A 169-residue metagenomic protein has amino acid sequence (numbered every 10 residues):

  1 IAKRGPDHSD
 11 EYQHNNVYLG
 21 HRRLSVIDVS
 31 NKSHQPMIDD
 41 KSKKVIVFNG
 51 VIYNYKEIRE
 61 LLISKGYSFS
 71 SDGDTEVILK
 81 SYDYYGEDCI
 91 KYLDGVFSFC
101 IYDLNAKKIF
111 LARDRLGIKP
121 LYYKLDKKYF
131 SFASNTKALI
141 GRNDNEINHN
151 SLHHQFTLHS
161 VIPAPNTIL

Functional and structural regions predicted by a protein language model:
I1-L169: Cysteine-centered catalytic environments shared across enzyme families
